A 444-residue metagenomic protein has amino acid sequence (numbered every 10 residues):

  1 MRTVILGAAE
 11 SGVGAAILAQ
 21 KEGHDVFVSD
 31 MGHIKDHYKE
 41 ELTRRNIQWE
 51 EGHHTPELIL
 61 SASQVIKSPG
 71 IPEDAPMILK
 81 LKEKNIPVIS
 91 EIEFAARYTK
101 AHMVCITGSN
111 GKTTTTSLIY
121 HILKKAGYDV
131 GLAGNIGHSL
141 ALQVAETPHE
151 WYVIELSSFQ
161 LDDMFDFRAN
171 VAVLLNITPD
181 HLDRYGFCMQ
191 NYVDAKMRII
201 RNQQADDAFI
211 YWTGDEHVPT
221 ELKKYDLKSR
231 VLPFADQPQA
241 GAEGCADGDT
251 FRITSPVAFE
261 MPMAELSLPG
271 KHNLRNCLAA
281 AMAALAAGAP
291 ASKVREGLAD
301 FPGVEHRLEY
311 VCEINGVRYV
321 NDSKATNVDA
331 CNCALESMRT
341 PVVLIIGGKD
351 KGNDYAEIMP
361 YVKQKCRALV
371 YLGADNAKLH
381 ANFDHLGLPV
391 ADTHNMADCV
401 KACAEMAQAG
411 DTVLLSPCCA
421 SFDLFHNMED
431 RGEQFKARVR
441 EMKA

Functional and structural regions predicted by a protein language model:
M1-S90, F94, P269, A289 (+1 more regions): N-terminal leader/targeting and accessory segments in enzymes
R2, G14-E22, M261-C366: Nucleotide phosphate-binding/pyrophosphate-handling subdomain across enzymes that bind or process nucleotide phosphates
A9, G32-I34, I136, G214-D215 (+2 more regions): Residues in the short beta-alpha loop(s) of Rossmann-like NAD(P)-binding domains
E10, P72, N110-T114, L274 (+2 more regions): Residue-level detector of alpha-helix initiation sites
Q20-K21, P56-L60, P69-T213, H217-S229 (+2 more regions): Phosphate-binding loop of NTP-binding sites
D25-G32, F209-T213, I345-I346, K365-A374: Short internal beta-strands
F27, E50-H53, I89-E93, D226-A246 (+3 more regions): Beta-strand->loop->alpha-helix junctions that form or flank phosphate-binding loops in nucleotide-handling enzymes
Y38-E40, A356-D411: C-terminal helical cap/extension that packs against the catalytic core of soluble nucleotide-cofactor enzymes
